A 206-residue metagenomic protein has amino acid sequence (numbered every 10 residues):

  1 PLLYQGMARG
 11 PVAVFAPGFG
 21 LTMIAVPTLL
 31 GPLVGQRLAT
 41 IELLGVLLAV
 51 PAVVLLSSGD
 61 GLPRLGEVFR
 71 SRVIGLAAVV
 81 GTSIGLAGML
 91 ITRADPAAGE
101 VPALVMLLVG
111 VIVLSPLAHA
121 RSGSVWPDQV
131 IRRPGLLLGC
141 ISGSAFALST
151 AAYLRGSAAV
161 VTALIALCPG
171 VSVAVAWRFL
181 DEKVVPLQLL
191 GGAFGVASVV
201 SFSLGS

Functional and structural regions predicted by a protein language model:
P1-G10, S58-G75, V109-C140, A147-R155 (+3 more regions): Membrane-interface interhelical linkers
L2, T22-L30, L48-G59, S83 (+4 more regions): Membrane-embedded alpha-helical core segments of multi-pass
L2-G18, R37, D95-P102, L148-L167 (+1 more regions): Structural motif at transmembrane-helix junctions in multi-pass transporters
L3-Q5, M23-L44, L117-R121, P169-L189: C-terminal transmembrane-helix exit sites in multi-pass transporters
G18-P32, V109-V113, A145-L148, L164-R178 (+2 more regions): Alpha-helical transmembrane segments of compact multi-pass small-molecule transporters, enriched in specific families
G18-T22, L44-L47, G75, V79 (+5 more regions): Hydrophobic residues within alpha-helical transmembrane segments of multi-pass solute transporters/permease subunits
A25-L29, I41-D60, L187-S206: Hydrophobic transmembrane alpha-helices of multi-pass small-molecule transport proteins
V54, G66-V101, L137-S144, S206: Glycine-/small-residue-enriched transmembrane alpha-helix faces in small-molecule transporters and effluxers
